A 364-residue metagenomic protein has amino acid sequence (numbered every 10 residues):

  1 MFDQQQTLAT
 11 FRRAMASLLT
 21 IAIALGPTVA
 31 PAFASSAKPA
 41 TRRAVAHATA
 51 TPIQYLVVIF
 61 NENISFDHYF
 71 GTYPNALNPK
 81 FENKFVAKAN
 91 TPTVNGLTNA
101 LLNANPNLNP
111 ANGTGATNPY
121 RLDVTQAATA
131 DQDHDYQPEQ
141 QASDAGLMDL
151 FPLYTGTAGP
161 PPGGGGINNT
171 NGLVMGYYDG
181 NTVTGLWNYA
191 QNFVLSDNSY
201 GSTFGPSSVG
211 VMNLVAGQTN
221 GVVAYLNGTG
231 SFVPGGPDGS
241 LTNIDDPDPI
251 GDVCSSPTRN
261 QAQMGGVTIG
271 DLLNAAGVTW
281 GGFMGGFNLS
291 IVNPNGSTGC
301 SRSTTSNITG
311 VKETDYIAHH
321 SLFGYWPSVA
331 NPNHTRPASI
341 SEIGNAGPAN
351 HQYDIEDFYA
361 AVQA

Functional and structural regions predicted by a protein language model:
M1-F11: N-terminal secretory signal peptides that target proteins for export/translocation
R12-L19: Sec-dependent signal peptide hydrophobic core
A24-A34: C-terminal segment of classical bacterial N-terminal signal peptides
F33-A364: N-terminal pro-sequences and low-complexity stem/linker regions of secreted or lumenal proteins
